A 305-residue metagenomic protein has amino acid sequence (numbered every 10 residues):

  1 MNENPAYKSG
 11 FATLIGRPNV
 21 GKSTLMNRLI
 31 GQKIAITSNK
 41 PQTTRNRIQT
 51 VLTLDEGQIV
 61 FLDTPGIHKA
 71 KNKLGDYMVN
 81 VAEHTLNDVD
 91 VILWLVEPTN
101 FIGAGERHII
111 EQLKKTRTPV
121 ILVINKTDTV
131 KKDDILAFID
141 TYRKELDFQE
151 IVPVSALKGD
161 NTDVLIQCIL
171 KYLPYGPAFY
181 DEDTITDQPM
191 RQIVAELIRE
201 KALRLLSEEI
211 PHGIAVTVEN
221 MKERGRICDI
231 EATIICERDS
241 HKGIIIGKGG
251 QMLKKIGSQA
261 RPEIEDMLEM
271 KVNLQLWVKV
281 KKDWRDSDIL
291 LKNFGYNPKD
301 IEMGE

Functional and structural regions predicted by a protein language model:
M1-N87: Conserved G1/Walker A P-loop phosphate-binding module
G21, N161, M252: Conserved glycine(s) of the Walker
Q32, V51-D55, A70, T85 (+10 more regions): Conserved, well-folded catalytic cores of nucleic-acid-processing and energy-transducing macromolecular machines
T44, H68-K69, F101-I102, V130-K131 (+1 more regions): Catalytic P-loop NTPase motifs of RecA-like helicase/translocase cores
T53-Q58, N80-I151, K222-I227: Conserved C-terminal guanine-recognition region of P-loop GTPase G domains, centered on the G4
D63, N125, S155: Active-site glycine-centered loops adjacent to acidic/histidine catalytic or metal-binding residues that shape
T118-P119, D128-T186: Canonical P-loop GTPase G-domain recognition
M190-E305: P-loop NTP-binding site
